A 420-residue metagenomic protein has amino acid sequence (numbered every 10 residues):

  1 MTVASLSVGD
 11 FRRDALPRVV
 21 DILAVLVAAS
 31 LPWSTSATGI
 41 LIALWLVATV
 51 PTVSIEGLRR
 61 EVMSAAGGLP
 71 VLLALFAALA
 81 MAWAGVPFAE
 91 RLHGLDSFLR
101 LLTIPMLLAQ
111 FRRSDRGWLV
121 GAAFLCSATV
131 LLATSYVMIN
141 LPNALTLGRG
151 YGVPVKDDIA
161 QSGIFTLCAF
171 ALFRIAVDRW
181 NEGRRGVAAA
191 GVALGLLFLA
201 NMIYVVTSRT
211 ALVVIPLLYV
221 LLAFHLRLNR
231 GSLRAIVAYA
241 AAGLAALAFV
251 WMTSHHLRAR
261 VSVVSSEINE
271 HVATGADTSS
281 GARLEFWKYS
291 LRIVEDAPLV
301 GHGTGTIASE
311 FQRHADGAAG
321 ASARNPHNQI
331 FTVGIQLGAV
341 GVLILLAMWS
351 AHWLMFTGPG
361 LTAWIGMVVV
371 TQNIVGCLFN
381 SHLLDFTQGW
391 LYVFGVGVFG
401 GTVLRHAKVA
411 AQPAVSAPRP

Functional and structural regions predicted by a protein language model:
M1-E90, A109-W118, A122, I175-A190 (+2 more regions): Transmembrane signal-anchor hairpin modules in multi-pass inner-membrane enzymes, especially those that act on
A24-P32, A74, V192-T207, N373-C377: Membrane-interface alpha helices of multi-pass inner-membrane proteins
G39-L44, T103, I164-F165, R209-L222 (+1 more regions): Transmembrane-embedded, aromatic-rich helix segments that form part of the hydrophobic channel/pocket engaging
L44-V50, I215, Y219-V220, G366-I374 (+1 more regions): Transmembrane alpha-helices of multi-pass inner-membrane enzymes
R116-L147, K156-N229, Y239-T253, M355 (+1 more regions): Alpha-helical transmembrane segments of multi-pass inner-membrane proteins
V205-V206, L226-G275, K288-D296, T304: A membrane-periplasm/extracellular boundary helix in multi-pass inner-membrane enzymes that assemble envelope glycans
F224, Q336-T371: Hydrophobic transmembrane alpha-helices and their immediate junctions
A273-K288, R292-L337: Long extracytoplasmic/lumenal interhelical loops at the membrane interface of multi-pass membrane proteins
